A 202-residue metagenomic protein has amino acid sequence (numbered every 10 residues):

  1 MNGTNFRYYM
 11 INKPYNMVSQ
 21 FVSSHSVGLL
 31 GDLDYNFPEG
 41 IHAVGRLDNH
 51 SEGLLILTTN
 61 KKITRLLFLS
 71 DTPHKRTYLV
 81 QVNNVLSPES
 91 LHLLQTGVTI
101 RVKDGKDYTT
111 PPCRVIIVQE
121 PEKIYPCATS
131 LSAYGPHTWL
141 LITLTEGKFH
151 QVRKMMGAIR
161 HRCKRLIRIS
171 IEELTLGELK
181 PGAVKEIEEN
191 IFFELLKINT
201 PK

Functional and structural regions predicted by a protein language model:
M1-K202: RNA pseudouridine synthases
